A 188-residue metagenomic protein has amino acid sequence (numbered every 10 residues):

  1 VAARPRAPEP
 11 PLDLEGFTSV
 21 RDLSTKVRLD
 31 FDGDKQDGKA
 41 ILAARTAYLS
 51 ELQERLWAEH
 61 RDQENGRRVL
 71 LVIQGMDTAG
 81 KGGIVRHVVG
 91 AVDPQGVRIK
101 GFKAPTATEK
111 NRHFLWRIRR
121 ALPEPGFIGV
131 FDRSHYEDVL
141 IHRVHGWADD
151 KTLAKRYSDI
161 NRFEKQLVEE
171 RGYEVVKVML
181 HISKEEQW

Functional and structural regions predicted by a protein language model:
V1-W188: Glycine-rich phosphate-binding loop of ATP-dependent small-molecule kinases
